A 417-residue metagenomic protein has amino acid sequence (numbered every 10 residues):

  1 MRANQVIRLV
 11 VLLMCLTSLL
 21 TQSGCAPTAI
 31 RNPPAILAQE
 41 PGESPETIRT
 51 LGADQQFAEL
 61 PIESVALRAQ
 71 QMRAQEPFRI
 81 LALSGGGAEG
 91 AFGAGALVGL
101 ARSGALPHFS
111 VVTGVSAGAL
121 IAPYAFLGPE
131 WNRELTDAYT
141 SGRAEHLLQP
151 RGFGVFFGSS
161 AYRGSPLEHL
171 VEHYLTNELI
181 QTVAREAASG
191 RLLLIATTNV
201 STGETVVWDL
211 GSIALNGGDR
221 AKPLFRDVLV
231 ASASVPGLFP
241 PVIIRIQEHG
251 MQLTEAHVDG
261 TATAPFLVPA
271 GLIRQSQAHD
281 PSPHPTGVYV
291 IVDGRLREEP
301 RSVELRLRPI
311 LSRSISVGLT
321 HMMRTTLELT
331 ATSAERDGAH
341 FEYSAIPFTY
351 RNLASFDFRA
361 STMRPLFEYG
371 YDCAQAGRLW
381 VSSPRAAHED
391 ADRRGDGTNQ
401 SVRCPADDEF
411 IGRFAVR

Functional and structural regions predicted by a protein language model:
M1-V11: Bacterial N-terminal signal peptides that target proteins for export
T21-G24: C-terminal motif of bacterial Sec signal peptides marking the signal peptidase cleavage site
A26-V111, F126-R417: Patatin-like phospholipase
S116-A117: Active-site loop->helix "elbow" adjoining a glycine-rich segment at hydrolase catalytic centers
